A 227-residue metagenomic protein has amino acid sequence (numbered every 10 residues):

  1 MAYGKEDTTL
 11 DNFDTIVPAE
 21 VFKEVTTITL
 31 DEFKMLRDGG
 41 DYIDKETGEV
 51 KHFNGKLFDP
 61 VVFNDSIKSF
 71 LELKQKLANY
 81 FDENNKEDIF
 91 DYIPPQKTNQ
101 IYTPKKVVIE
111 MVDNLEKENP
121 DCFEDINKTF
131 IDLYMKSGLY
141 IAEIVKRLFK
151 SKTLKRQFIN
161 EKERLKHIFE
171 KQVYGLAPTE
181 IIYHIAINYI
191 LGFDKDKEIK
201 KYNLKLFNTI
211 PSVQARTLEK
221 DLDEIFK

Functional and structural regions predicted by a protein language model:
M1-K227: SAM-dependent methyltransferase catalytic region
